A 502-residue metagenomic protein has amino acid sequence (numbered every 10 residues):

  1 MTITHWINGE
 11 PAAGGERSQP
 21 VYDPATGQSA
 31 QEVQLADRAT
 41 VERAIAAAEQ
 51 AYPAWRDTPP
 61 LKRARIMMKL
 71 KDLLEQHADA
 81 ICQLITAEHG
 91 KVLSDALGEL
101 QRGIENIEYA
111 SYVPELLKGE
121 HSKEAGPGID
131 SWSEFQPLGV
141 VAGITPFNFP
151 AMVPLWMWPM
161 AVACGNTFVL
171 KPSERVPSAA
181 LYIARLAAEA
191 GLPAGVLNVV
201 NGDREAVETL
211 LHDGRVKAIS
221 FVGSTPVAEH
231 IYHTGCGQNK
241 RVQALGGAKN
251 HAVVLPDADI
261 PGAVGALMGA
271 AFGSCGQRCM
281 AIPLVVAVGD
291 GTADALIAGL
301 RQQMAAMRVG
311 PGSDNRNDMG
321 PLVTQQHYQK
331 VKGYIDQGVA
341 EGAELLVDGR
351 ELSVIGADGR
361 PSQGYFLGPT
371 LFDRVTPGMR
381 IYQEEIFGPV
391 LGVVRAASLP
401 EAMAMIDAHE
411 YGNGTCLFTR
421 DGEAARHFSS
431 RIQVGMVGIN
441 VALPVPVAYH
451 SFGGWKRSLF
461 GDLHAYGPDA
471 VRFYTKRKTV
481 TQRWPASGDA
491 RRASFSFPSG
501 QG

Functional and structural regions predicted by a protein language model:
M1-I129, V323: N-terminal Rossmann-like NAD(P)+-binding subdomain of aldehyde/semialdehyde dehydrogenases
G9, G27, R63, I85 (+10 more regions): Residue-level signal for inorganic ion chemistry
P20, Q34, R56-D57, H89 (+5 more regions): A structural signal for short, well-ordered beta-strand elements
T26-E32, L192, V216, V253 (+3 more regions): Conserved C-terminal structural/oligomerization subdomain of aldehyde/semialdehyde dehydrogenase
I45, A64-K71, C82, L100 (+10 more regions): Hydrophobic face of alpha-helices
Y52, R56, K71-A78, C82 (+20 more regions): Structural signal for hydrophobic packing residues in well-ordered secondary-structure cores of soluble enzyme domains
G119-G265, G299, R316, A396: Rossmann-like NAD(P) dinucleotide-binding subdomain of oxidoreductase/dehydrogenase enzymes
P226-T376, I439, A486-A490, F495-Q501: ALDH superfamily catalytic-core signature
